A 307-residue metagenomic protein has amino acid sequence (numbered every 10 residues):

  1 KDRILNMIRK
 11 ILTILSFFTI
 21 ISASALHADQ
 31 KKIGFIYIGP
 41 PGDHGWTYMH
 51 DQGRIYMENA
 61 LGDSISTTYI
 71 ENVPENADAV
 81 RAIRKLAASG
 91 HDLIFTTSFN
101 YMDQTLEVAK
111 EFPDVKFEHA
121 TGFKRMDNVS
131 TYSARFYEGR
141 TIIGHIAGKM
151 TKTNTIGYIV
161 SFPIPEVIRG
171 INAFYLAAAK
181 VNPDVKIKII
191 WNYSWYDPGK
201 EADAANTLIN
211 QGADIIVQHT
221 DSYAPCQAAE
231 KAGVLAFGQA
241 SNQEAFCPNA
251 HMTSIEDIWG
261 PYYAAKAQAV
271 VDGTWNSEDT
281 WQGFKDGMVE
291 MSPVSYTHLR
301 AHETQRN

Functional and structural regions predicted by a protein language model:
I14-S22: Bacterial N-terminal signal peptides
G34-G53, M57-L61, Y69-A79, F99 (+1 more regions): Extracytoplasmic "Venus flytrap"
R54, I142-V185, I189, D279-Y296: An alpha-beta-alpha
S66-K85, Y193-I209: Structural motif
H91-S98, E118-A120, Q211-S222, Q239: Periplasmic-binding protein-like
K124-K149, I159-P163, P248-G260: Short beta-strand elements at the ligand-binding edges of bilobed clamshell
A232-Y296: Extracellular/periplasmic periplasmic-binding protein-like sensory domains
T297-T304: Conserved small/polar residues in nucleotide/adenosyl-binding loops
